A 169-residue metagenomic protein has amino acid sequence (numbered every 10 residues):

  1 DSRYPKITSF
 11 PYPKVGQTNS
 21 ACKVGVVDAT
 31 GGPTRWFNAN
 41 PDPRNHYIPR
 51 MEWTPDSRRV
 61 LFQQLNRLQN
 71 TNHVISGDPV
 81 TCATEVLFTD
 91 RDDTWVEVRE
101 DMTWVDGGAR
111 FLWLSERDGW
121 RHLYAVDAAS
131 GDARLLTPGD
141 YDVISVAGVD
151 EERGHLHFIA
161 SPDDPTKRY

Functional and structural regions predicted by a protein language model:
D1-Y169: Beta-propeller folds
